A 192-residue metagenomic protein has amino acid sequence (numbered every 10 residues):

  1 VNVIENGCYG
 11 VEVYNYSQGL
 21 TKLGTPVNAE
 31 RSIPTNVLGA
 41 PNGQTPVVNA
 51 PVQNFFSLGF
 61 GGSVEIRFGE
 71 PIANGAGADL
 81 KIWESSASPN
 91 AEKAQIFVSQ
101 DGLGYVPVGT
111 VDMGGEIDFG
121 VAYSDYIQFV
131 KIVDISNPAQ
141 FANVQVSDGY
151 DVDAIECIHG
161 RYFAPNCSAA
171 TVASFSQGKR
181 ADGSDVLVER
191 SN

Functional and structural regions predicted by a protein language model:
V1-V3, S168, R190: Intrinsically disordered, low-complexity repeat tracts
N2-V98, G102-P165: A domain-level signal for the mature, folded cores of soluble proteins
I82-E84, E189-N192: Aromatic/hydrophobic beta-strand junction motif of beta-rich domains
I155, A170-T171: Proline-centered linker/hinge motifs at extracellular inter-domain junctions
A164, G183, R190-N192: Extracellular cysteine-rich microdomains
T171-V188: Short, solvent-exposed loop/edge segments of extracellular or virion-exposed proteins
